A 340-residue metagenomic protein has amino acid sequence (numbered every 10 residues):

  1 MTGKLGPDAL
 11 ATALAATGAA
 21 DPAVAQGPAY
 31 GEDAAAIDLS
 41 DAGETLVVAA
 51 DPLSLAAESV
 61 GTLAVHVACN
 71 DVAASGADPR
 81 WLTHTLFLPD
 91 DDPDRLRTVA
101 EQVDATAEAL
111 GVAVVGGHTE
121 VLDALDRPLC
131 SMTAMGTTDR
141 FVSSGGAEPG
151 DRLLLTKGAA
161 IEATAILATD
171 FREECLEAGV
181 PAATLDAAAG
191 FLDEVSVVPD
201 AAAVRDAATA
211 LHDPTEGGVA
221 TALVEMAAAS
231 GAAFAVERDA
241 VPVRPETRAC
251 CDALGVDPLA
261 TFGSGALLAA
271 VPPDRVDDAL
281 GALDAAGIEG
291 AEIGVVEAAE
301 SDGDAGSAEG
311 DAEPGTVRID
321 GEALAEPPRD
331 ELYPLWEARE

Functional and structural regions predicted by a protein language model:
M1-A56, T106-A107, G111, E331-E340: Extreme N-terminal cap/leader segments of soluble proteins
A25-A29, V48-A49, V114-G117, L155-K157 (+3 more regions): General beta-strand structural signal in soluble alpha/beta enzymes
A57-L82, V99-V112, P199-A203, T221-E225: Small-aliphatic-rich amphipathic alpha-helix that forms the alpha element of a beta-alpha
D78-D170: Glycine-rich anion-binding loops of enzyme active sites
D91, A188-G263: Active-site-proximal betaalpha loop/short-helix elements that scaffold phosphoryl/nucleotidyl transfer chemistry
A270-V276: Helix N-cap motif at beta-to-alpha junctions
L283-E340: Acidic, Ser/Thr/Pro-rich beta/coil linker or hinge segments at domain junctions
